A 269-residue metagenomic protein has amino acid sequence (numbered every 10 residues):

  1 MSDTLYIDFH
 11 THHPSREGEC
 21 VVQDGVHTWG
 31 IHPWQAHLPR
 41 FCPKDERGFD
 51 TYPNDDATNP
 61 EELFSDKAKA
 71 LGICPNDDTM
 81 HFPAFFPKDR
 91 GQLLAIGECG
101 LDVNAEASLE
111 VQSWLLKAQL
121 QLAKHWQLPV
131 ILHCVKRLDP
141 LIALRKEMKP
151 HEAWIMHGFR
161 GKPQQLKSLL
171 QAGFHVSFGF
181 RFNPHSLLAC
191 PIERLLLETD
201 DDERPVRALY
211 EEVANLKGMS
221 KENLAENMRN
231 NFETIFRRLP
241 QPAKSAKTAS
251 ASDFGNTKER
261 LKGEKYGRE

Functional and structural regions predicted by a protein language model:
M1-E269: Mid-domain alpha/beta scaffold segments of enzyme catalytic cores
